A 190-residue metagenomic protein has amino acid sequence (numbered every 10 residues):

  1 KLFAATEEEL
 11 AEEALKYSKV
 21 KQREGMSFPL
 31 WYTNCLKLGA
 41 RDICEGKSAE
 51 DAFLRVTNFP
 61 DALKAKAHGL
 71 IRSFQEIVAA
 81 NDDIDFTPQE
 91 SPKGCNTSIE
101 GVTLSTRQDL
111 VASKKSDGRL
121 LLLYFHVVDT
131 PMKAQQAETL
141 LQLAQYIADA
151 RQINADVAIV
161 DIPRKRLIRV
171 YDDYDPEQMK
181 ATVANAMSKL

Functional and structural regions predicted by a protein language model:
K1-F3, E7-L10, P176-L190: Non-catalytic C-terminal interaction segments of nucleic acid-processing enzymes
K1-S91: Metal-dependent nuclease catalytic cores that hydrolyze phosphodiester bonds in DNA/RNA, characterized by
L63, D109, Y124-H126: Residue-level signal for functionally critical sites in structured catalytic/ligand-binding pockets
L70, F74-V78, L143-R151, M187-L190: Hydrophobic, Leu/Ile/Phe/Ala-enriched alpha-helical segments that form helix-helix packing faces
A79-D85, P92-S98, D129-K133: N-terminal start-of-chain detector that recognizes signal peptides and the immediate post-cleavage beginning
F86-K115: Active-site metal-binding core of divalent-cation-utilizing nuclease and nuclease-like domains
G101-L104, K114-P176: Nucleic-acid nuclease catalytic cores
